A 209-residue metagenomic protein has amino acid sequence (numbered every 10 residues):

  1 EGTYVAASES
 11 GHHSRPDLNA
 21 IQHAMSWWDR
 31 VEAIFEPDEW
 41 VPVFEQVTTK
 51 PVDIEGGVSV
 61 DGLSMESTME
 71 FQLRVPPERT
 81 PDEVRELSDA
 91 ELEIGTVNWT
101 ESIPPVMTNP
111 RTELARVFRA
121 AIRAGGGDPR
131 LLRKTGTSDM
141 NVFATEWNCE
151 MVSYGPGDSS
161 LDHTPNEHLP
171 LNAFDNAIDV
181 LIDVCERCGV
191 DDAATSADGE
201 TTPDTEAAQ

Functional and structural regions predicted by a protein language model:
E1-Q209: Metal-dependent amide/peptide-bond hydrolase catalytic core, centered on the "pita-bread" metallohydrolase fold
